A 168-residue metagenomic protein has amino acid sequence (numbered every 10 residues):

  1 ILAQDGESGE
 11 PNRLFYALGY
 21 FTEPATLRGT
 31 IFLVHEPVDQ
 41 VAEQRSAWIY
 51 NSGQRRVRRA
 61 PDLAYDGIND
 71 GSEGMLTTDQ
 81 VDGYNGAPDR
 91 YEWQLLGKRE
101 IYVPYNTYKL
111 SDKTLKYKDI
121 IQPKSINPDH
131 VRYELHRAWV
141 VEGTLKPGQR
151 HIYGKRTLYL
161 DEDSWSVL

Functional and structural regions predicted by a protein language model:
I1, V34-E36, L95-G97: Surface-exposed beta-strand edges and flanking loops
I1-T22: N-terminal cleavable signal peptides for secretion/export
L18-L27, F32-G86, P123-L168: Gly/Pro-enriched, hydrophobic low-complexity segments that function as extracytoplasmic propeptides/linkers
R90-N127: Active-site environment of non-heme Fe oxygenases that use a 2-His-1-carboxylate facial triad
